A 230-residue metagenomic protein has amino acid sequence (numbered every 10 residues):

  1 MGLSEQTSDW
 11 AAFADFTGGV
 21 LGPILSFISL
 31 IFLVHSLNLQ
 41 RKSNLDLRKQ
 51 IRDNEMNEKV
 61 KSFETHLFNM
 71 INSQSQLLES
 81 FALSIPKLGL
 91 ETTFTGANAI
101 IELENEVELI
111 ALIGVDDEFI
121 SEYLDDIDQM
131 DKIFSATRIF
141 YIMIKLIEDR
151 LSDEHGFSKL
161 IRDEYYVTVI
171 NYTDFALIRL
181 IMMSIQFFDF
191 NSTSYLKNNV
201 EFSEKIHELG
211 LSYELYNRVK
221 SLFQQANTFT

Functional and structural regions predicted by a protein language model:
M1-I28, F32-H35: Short hydrophobic membrane-inserting helices
D9-A12, F16, S43, I51-E55 (+1 more regions): Short acidic-hydrophobic sequence patches enriched in Asp/Glu that either
I28-I51: Transmembrane signal-anchor/signal-peptide helices with a preference for the extracytoplasmic
K49-T230: Intrinsically disordered, low-complexity polar regions and short flexible loop motifs
